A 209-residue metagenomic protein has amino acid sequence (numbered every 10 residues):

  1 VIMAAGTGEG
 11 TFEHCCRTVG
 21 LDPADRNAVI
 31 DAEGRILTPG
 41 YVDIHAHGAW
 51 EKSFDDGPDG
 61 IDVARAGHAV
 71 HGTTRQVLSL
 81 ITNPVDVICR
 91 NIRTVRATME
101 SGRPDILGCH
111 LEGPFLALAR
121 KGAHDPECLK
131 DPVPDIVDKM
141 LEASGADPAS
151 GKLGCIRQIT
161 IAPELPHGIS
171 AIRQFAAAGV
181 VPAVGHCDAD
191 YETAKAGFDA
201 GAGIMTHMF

Functional and structural regions predicted by a protein language model:
V1-T38: Histidine-rich, glycine-flanked metal-binding segment
P23, A32-V87, N91: Metal-associated gating/positioning segment near the N- to mid-region
G34, H68, L111, F175 (+1 more regions): Conserved, mostly hydrophobic/aromatic
G40-I44, Q76-L78, L107-E112, R157-I161 (+2 more regions): Hydrophobic faces of well-ordered beta-strands that scaffold small-molecule active sites in alpha/beta enzyme cores
H47-A49, I81-N83, E112-L116, A162-E164 (+1 more regions): Active-site beta-loop-alpha junctions enriched in small/polar residues
H47-D59, H124-K130, A183-G185: Active-site mouth loops of central-metabolism enzymes
R65-C155: Divalent-metal coordination cores built from histidine and acidic residues
E142-F209: Active-site core of metal-dependent hydrolases
